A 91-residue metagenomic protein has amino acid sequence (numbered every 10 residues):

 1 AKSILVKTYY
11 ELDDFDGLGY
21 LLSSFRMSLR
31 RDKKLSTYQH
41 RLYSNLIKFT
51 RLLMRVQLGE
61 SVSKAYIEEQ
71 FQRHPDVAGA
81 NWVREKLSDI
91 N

Functional and structural regions predicted by a protein language model:
A1, L29-R41, A78: Boundary/linker segments of alpha-helical solenoid repeat arrays
K2-I4, Y9, L21, L46: TPR repeat positional signature
L5, F49, L53-M54: Structural register within alpha-helical repeat arrays
T8-D13, Y38-R41: Shared catalytic-loop signature of beta/alpha-barrel
L12, V56-Q57: Structural motif corresponding to the intra-repeat A-B loop/turn of tetratricopeptide repeats
F15-D32: TPR/TPR-like (Sel1-like) alpha-helical repeat modules
E60-N91: C-terminal regulatory/linker segments that are acidic, Ser/Thr- and Pro-rich and often disordered or coiled-coil
